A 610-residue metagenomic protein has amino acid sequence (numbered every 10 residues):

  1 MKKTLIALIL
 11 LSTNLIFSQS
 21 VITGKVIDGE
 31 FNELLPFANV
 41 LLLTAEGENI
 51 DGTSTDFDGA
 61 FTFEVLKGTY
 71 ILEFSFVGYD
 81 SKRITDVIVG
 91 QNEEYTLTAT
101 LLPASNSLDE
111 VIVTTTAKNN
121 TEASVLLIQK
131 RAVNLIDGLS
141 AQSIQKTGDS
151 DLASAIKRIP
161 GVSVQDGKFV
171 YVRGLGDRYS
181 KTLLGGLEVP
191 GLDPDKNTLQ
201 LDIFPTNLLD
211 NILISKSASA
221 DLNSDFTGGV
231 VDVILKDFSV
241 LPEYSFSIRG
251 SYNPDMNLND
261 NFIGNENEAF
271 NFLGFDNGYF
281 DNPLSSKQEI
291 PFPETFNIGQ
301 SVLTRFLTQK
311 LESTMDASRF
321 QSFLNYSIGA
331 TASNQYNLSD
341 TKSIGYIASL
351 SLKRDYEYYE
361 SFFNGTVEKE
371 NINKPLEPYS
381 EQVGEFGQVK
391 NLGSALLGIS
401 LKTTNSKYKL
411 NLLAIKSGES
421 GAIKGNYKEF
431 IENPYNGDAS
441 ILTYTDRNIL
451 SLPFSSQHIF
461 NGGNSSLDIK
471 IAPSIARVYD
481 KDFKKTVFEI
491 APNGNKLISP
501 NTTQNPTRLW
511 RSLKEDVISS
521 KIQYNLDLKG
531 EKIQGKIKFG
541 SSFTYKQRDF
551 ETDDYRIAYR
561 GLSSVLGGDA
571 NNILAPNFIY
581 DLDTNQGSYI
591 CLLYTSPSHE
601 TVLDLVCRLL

Functional and structural regions predicted by a protein language model:
I27-F31, A38-L43, S75-V77, E94-Q145 (+1 more regions): Short, acidic, small-residue-rich periplasmic hinge/interaction motif at the N-terminus of Gram-negative outer-membrane
A45-N49, I71-T85: A short, solvent-exposed loop/turn motif at the edges and junctions of modular extracellular/periplasmic domains
E46-A60: Short, acidic Ser/Thr/Gly-rich low-complexity loop/linker segments typical of extracellular and cell-surface proteins
D56-V65, L199: Short, surface-exposed beta-strand/beta-hairpin micro-motifs centered on an aromatic residue
I88, A117-N119, S124-Y171, D177 (+3 more regions): Periplasmic N-terminal accessory/gating domains of Gram-negative outer-membrane beta-barrel systems
G250-P254, L352-Y356, T403-N405, A414-G418 (+6 more regions): Transmembrane beta-strands of outer-membrane beta-barrel pores
P293, N297-I423, L450-L452: Transmembrane beta-barrel wall of Gram-negative outer-membrane proteins
Y594-T601, L605: Conserved small/polar residues in nucleotide/adenosyl-binding loops
